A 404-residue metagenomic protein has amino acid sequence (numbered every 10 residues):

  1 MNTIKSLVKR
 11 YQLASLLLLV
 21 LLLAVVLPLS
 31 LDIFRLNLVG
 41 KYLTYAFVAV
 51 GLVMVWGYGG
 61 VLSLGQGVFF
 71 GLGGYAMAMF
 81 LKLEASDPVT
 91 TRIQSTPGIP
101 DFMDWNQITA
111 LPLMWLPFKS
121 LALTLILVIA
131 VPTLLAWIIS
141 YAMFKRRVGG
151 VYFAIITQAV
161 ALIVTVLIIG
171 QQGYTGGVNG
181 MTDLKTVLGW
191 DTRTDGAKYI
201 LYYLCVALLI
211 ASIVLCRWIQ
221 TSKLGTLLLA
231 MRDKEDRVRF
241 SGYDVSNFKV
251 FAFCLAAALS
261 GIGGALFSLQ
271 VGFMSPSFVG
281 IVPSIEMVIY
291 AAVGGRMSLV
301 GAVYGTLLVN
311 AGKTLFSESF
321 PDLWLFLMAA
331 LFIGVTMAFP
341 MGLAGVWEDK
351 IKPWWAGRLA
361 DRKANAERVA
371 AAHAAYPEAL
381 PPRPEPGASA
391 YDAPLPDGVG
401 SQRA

Functional and structural regions predicted by a protein language model:
M1-A404: Transmembrane alpha-helices and adjacent helix-loop boundaries
